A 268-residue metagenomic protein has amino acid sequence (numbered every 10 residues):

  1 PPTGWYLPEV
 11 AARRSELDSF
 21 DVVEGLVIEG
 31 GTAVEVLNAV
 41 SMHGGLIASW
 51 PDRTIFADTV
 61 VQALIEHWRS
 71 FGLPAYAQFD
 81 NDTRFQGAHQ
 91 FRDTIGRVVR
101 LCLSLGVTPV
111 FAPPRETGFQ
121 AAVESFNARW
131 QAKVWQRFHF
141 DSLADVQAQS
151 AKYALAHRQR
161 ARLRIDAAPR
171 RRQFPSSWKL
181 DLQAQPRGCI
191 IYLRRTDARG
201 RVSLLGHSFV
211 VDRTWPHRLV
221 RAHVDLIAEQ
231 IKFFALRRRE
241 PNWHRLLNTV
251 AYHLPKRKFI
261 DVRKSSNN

Functional and structural regions predicted by a protein language model:
P1-L17, R170-P175: Basic, flexible linker segments flanking DNA-binding modules in nucleic acid-interacting mobile-element proteins
E16-I47, A57-T59: An active-site-proximal beta-strand-loop segment
D21, A39, G45, L64 (+7 more regions): Mobile genetic element proteins and their domesticated derivatives, centered on retroelements and DNA transposons
G30-G31, N81, G206, R237: Residue-level detection of beta-strand-connecting loop/turn positions
T32, S49-Y76, A251-L254: Active-site beta-loop-alpha junctions of metal-dependent nucleic acid enzymes, especially the RNase H-like/DDE
D58-Q62, A122, P241-N248: A short, polar/proline- and glycine-enriched secondary-structure boundary/capping micro-motif
A77-D80, A88-A132, L143-Q147, A151: RNase H-like two-metal-ion nuclease catalytic core shared by retroviral integrases and related mobile-element nucleases
A154-N268: C-terminal, beta-rich DNA-binding module of retroviral/retroelements integrases
